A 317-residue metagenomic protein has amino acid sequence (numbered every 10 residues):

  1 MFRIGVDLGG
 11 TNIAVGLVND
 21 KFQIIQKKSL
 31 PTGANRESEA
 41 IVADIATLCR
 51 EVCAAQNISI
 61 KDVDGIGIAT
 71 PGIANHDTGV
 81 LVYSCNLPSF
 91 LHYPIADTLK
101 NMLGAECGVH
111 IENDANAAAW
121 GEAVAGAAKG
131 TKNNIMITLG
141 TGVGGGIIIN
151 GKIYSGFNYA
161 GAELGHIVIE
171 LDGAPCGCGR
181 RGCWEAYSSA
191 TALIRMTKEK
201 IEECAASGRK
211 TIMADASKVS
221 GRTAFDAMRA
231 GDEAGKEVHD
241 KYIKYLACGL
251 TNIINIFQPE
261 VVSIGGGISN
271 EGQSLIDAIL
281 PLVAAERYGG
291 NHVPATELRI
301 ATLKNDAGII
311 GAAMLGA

Functional and structural regions predicted by a protein language model:
M1-G65, H76-V80, L99-C107, G121-T131 (+2 more regions): ATP-binding/phosphotransfer module of carbohydrate and carboxylate kinases, centering on a glycine-rich
D7, G67-P71, E112, M136-G142 (+1 more regions): Short beta-strand segments
K28-L30, C85, F157: Short hydrophobic alpha-helix segments
G72-A74, L87, A115, G173 (+1 more regions): Short, flexible active-site-adjacent loop segments at beta-strand->alpha-helix junctions, enriched in small/polar
G79-L91: A charged helix-plus-loop insertion that forms the helical arch/lid used to bind and gate nucleic-acid substrates
N86-S89, H110-N116, M136-L139, R299-N305: Active-site nucleophile and cofactor-binding loops and adjacent substrate-binding regions of central metabolic enzymes
I148-I149, I153-Y154: Catalytic-core segment of enzymes that process non-peptidic bonds
A160-E163: Structural signature of FAD isoalloxazine-binding scaffolds in flavoprotein oxidoreductases
